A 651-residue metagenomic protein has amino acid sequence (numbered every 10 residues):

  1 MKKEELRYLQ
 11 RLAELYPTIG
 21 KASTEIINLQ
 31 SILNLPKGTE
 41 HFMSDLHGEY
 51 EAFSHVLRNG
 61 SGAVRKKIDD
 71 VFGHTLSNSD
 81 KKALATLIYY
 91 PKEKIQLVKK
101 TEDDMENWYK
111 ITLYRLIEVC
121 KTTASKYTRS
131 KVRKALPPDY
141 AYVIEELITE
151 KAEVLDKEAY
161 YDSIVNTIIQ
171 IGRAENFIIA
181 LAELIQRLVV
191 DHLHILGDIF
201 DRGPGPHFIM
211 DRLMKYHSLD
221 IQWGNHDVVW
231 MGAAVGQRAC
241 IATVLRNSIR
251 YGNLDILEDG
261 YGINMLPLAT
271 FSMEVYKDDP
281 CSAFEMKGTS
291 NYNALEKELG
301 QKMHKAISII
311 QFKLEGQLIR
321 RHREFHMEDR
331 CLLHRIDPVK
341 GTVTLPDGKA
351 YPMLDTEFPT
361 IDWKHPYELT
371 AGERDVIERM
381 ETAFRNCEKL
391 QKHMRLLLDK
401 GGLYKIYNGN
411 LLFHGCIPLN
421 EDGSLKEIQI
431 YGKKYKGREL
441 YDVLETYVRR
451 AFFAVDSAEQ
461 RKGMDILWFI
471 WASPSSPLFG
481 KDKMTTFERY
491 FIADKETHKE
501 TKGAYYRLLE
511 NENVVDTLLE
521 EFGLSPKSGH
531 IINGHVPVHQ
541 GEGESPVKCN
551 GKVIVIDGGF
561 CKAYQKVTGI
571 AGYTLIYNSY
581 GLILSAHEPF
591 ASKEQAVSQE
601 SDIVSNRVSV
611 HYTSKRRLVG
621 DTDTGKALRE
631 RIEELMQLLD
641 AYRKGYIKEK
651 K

Functional and structural regions predicted by a protein language model:
M1-K651: Feature recognizes metal-dependent phosphohydrolase scaffolds
